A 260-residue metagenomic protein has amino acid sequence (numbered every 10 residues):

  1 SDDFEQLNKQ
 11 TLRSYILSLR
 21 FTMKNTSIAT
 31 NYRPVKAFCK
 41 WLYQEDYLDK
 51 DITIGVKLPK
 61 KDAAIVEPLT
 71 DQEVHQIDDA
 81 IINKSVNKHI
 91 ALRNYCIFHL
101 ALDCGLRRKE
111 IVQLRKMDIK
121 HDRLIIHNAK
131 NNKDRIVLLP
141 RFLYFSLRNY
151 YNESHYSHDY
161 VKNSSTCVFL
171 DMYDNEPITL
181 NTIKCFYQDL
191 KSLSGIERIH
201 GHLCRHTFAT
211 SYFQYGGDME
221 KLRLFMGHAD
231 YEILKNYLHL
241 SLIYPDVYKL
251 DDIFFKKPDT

Functional and structural regions predicted by a protein language model:
S1-T260: Conserved catalytic core of the tyrosine transesterase superfamily
